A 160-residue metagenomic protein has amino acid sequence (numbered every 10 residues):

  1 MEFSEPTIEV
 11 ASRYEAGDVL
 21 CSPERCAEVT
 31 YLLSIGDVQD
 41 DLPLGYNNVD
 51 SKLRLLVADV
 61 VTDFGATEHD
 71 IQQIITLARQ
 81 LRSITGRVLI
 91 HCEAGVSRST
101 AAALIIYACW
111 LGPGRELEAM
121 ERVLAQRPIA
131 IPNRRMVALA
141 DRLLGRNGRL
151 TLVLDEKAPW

Functional and structural regions predicted by a protein language model:
M1-N48: Glycine-rich, flexible N-terminal cofactor/catalytic loop recognition
R13, D37-V38, V57-V60, E93: Histidine- and/or cysteine-centered catalytic micro-motif in compact active-site loops
N48-K52, I106-A108: Glycine-rich, phosphate-binding/catalytic loops in enzymes
L53-L89: Helix-loop module immediately N-terminal to the HCX5R catalytic loop in PTP-like cysteine phosphatase domains
F64-T67, C92-A94, R122-A125: Non-catalytic interaction surface on structured domains
D70-L77, A102-A103, A119, M136: Amphipathic alpha-helical interface surfaces
L81-R87, A108-W160: PTP/DSP superfamily signal
V88-L104: A phosphate-binding catalytic loop at a beta-strand-loop-alpha-helix junction that coordinates phosphoryl groups
